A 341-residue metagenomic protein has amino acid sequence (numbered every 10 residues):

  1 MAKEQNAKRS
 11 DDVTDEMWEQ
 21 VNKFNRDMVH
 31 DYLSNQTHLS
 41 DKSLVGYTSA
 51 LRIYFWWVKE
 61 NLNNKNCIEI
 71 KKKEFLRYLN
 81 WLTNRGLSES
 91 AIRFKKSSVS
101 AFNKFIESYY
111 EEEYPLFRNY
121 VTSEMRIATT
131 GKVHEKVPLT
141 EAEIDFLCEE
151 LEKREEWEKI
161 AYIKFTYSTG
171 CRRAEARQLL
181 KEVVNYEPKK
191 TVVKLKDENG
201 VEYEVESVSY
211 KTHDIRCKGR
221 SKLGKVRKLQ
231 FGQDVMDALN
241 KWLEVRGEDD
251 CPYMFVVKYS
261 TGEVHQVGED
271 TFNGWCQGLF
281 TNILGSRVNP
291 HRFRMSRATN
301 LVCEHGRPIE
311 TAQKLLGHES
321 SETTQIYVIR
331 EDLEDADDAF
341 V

Functional and structural regions predicted by a protein language model:
D27-H134: N-terminal core-binding DNA-recognition domain of tyrosine recombinases/integrases
V99, Y162-I163, G170, A174-L179 (+1 more regions): Alpha-helix N-cap/helix-start motif at helix boundaries, enriched for small hydrophobics
I127-F146, V201-E206, S221-Q233, E248-P252: DNA breakage-rejoining catalytic core of tyrosine-based enzymes
I144-R173: Basic, Lys/Arg- and aromatic-enriched nucleic-acid-binding interface segment
Q178-D237: Conserved tyrosine-mediated DNA breakage-rejoining catalytic core shared by Y-recombinases
G232-G285: Active-site/catalytic core of tyrosine-dependent DNA strand-transfer enzymes
D249, N273-K314, S321, I329: Short, basic (Lys/Arg/His-rich) helix/loop patches that form interaction surfaces in the mid-to-C-terminal regions
L316-V341: Catalytic-site neighborhood detector that most strongly recognizes the C-terminal catalytic loop/helix of tyrosine
